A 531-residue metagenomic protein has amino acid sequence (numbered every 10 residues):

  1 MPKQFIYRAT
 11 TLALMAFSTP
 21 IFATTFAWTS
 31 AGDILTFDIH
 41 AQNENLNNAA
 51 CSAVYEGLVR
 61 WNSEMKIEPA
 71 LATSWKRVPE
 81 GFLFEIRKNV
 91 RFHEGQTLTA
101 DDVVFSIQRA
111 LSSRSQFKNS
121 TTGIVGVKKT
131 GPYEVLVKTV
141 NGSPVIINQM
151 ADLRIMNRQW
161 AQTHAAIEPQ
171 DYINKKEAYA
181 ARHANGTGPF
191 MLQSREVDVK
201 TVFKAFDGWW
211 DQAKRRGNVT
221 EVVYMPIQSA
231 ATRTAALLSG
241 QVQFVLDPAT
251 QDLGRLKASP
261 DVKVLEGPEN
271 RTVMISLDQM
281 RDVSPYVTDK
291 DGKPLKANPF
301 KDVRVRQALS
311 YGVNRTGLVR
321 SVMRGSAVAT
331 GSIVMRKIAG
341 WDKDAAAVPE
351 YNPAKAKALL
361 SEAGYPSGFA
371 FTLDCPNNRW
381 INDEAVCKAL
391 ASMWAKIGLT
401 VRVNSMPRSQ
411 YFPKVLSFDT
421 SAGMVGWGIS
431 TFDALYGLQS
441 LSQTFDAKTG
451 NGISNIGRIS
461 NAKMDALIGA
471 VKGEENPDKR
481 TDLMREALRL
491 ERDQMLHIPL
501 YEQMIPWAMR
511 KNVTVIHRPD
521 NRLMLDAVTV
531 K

Functional and structural regions predicted by a protein language model:
M1-T10: Bacterial N-terminal signal peptides that target proteins for export
I21-A23: Boundary at the C-terminal end of the N-terminal hydrophobic targeting segment
T29-P79, Q108, N185-P189: N-terminal lobe/hinge region of extracytoplasmic solute-binding protein
R60-S63, R87-F117, V127-K128, A181 (+4 more regions): Extracytoplasmic/periplasmic ligand-capture domains
K76, N119-P169: Surface-exposed binding/hinge segments that line and control ligand-binding clefts or catalytic entry sites
G81-K88, Y133-S143, V202-A205: Short, hydrophobic/aromatic-enriched beta-strand segments in well-ordered soluble domains
W507-K531: Long beta-strand-rich cores associated with HINT superfamily self-processing modules
